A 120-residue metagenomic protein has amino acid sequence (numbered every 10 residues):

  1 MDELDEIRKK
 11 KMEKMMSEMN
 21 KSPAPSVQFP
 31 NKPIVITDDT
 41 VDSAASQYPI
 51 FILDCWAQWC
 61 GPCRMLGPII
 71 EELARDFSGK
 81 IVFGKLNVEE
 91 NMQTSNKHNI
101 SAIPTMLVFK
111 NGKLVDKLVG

Functional and structural regions predicted by a protein language model:
M1-P30: N-terminal targeting signals for export/organelle localization
K32-T40: Short acidic-hydrophobic, aromatic-tinged amphipathic segments that line or gate anion-handling sites
S43, Y48-I52, M65-L86, E90: Conserved helix-turn-beta segment immediately C-terminal to the redox Cys motif in thioredoxin-like folds
Y48-F51, W56-W59, A102: Short pre-active-site segment immediately N-terminal to redox-active cysteine/selenocysteine motifs in thiol-based
C60-C63, M106: The canonical Cys-X-X-Cys-His
S101-G120: Non-catalytic, surface beta->alpha helical segment in thiol-disulfide oxidoreductase systems
